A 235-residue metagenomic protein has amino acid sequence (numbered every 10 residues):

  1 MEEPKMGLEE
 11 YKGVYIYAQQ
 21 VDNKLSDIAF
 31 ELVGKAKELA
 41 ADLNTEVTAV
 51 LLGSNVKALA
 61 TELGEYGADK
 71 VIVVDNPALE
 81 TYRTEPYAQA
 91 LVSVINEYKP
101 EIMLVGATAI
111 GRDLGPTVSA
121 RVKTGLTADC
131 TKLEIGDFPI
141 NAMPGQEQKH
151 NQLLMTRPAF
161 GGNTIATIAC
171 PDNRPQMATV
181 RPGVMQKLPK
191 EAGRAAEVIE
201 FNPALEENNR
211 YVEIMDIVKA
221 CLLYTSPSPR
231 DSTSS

Functional and structural regions predicted by a protein language model:
M1-S226, R230, S235: N-terminal glycine-rich FAD/FM-binding segment characteristic of electron-transfer flavoproteins
